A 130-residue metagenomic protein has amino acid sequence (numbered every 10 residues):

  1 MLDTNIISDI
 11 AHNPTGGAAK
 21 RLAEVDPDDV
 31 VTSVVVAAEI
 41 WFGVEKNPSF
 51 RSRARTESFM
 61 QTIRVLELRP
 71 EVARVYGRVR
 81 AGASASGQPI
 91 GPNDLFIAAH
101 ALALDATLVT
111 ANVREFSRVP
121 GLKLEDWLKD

Functional and structural regions predicted by a protein language model:
M1-T32, F42-M60, A85-S86, D130: Short, well-structured N-terminal submotif of metal-dependent ribonuclease cores
D3-T4, I40, Y76, A101 (+1 more regions): Generic structural signal for small/hydrophobic residues in well-ordered secondary structure, especially within
I6, V36, V72, R114-E115: Alpha-helix capping/helix-boundary segments
I7-S8, A38-W41, L66, S117 (+1 more regions): Nucleotide phosphate-binding site architecture
T32, V36, E45-P48, L66-E71: Short catalytic/metal-binding and nucleic-acid-binding patches
A54, R64-V109: Active-site neighborhoods of divalent-metal-dependent phosphate/nucleic-acid chemistry enzymes
A98, L102-D130: Acidic, PIN/NYN-like endoribonuclease modules and their adjacent C-terminal/linker elements
